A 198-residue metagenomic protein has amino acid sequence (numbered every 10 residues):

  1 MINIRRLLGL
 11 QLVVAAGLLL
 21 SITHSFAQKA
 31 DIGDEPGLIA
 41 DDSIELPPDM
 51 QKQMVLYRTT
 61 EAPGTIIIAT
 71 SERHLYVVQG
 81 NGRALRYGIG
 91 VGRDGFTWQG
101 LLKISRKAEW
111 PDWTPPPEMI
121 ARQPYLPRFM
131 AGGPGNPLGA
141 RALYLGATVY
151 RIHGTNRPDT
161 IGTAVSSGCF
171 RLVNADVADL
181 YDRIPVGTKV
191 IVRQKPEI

Functional and structural regions predicted by a protein language model:
I2-I198: N-terminal pre-domains immediately preceding structured catalytic cores
